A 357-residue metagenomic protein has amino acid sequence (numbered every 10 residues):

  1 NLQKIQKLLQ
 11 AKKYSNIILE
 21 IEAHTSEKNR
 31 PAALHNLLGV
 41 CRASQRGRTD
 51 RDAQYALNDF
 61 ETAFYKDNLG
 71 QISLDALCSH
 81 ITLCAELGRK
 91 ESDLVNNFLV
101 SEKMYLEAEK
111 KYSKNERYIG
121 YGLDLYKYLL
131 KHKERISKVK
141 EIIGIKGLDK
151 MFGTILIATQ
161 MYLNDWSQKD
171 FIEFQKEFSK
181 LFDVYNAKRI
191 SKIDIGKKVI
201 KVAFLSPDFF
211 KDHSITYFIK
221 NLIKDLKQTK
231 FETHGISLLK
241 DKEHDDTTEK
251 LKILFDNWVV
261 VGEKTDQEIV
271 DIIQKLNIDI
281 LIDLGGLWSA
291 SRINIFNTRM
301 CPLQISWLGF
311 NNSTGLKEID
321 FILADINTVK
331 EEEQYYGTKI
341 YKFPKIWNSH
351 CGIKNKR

Functional and structural regions predicted by a protein language model:
N1-R357: Alpha-helical solenoid repeat scaffolds of the TPR/TPR-like class and their adjacent stem/linker regions that mediate
